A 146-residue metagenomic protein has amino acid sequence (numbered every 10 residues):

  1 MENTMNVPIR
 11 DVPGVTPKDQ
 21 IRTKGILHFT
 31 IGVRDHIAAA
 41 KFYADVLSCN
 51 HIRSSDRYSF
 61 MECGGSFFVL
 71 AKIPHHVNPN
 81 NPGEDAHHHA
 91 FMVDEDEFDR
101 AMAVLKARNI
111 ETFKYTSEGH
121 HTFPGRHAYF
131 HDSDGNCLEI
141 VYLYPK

Functional and structural regions predicted by a protein language model:
M1-D19, R108-K146: Vicinal oxygen chelate
G14, K18-V33, A38: Long, hydrophobic N-terminal alpha-helical segment
V15-K18, H75-P79: Short beta-strand/turn micro-motifs at beta-sheet edges
G25-R34, E62, P79-L105, R126-H131: Vicinal oxygen chelate
T30-V69: Core segments of cupin and vicinal oxygen chelate
S66-L70, V77, N136: Short, charged/polar, Gly/Pro-enriched secondary-structure boundary elements
